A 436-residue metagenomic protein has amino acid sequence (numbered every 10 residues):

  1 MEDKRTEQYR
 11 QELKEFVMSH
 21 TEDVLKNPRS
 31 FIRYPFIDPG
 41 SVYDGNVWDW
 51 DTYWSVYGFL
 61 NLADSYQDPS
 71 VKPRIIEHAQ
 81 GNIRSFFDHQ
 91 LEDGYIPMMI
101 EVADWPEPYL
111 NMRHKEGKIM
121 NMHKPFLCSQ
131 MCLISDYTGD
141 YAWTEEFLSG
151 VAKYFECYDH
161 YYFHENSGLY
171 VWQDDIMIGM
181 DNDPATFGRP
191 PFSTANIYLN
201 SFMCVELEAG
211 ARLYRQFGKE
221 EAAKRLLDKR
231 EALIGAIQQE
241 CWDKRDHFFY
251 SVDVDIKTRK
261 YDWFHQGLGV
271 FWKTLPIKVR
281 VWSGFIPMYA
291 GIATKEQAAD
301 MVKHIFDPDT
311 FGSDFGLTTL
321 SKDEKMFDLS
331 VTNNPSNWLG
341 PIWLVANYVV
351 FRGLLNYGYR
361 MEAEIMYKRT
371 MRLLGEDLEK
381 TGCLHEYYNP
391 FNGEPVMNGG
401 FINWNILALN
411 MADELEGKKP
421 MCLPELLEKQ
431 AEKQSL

Functional and structural regions predicted by a protein language model:
M1-G45, Y141-W143, A152-C157, Y214-R215 (+3 more regions): Acidic/polar, glycine-enriched structural segments that form the non-catalytic walls/loops of the carbohydrate-binding
E2-T21, S70, R74-P97, S135-I197 (+4 more regions): Active-site acid/base region of carbohydrate-active enzymes
R5-E12, F16, N27, D93-P97 (+4 more regions): Catalytic cores of carbohydrate-active enzymes
F31-S41, M98-K118, I176-N196, D262-G269 (+2 more regions): Acidic/His metal-coordination segments adjacent to aromatic residues that form catalytic metal sites in metalloenzymes
R33-I37, M99-Y109, S330, A363-L407 (+2 more regions): C-terminal catalytic domain of Rieske-type non-heme iron oxygenases
G45-L169, I197-N200, C204, V281 (+4 more regions): Aromatic-rich carbohydrate-recognition surfaces in CAZymes
P190-T194, R259-F311, N337, I342-M366 (+1 more regions): Aromatic (Trp/Tyr) and acidic
L213, E220-D228, A232-E240, K244 (+2 more regions): Beta-rich accessory regions
